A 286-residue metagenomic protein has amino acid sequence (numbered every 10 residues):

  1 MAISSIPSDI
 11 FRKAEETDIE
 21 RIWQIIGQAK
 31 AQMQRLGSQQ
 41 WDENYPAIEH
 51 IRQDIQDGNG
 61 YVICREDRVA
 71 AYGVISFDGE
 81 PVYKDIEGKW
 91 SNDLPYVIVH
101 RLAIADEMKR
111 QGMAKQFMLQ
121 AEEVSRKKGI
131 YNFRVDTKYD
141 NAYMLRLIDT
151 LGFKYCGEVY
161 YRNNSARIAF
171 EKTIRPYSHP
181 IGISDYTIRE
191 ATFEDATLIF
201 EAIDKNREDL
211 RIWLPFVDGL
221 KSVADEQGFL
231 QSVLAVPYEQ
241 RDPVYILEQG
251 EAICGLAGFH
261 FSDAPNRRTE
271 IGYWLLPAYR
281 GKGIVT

Functional and structural regions predicted by a protein language model:
A2-P7, E15-S38, D42-E43, E49-R52 (+1 more regions): A short, well-structured alpha-helix characteristic of acyl/acetyltransferase catalytic modules
H50-V62, A71, S76-P81, I98 (+2 more regions): A short helix-loop-beta-strand connector motif used in the catalytic cores of GNAT acetyltransferases and, in some
V62, R68-F77, I98, A103 (+3 more regions): Conserved beta-strand in the GNAT
V74-R101, K109, R267: Conserved acyl-donor/pantetheine-binding loop and adjacent beta-alpha core of acyl/acetyltransferases and related
N92-D93, D149-L151, E158-P180: C-terminal "cap" of GNAT-fold acetyltransferases
I104, R110-E123, R146, T150 (+2 more regions): Conserved acetyl-CoA-binding loop-helix of GNAT-fold acetyltransferases
K115, K127, Y139-G157: Conserved active-site alpha-helix within GNAT-family acetyltransferase domains
M118, S125-T137: Conserved GNAT acetyl-CoA-binding A-motif
